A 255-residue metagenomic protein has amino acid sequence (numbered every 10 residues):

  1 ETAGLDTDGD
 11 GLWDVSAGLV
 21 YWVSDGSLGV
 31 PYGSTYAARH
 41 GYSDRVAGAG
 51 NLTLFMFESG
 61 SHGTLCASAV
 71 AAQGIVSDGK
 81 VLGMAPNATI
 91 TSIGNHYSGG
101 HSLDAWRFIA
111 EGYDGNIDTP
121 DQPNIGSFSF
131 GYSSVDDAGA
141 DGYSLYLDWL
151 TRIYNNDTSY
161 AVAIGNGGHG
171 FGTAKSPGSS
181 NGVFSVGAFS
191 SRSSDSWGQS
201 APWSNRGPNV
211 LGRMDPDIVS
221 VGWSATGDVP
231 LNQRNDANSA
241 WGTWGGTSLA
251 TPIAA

Functional and structural regions predicted by a protein language model:
E1-S102, T119-I125, V135-G139, N155-D157 (+3 more regions): Subtilisin-like serine protease catalytic core
G26, G33-G41, K175-A255: Extracellular S/T/G-rich loop segment that most often corresponds to the catalytic His/Ser-adjacent loop
A69-Q73, I93-Y97, G126-S133, L150 (+6 more regions): Active-site-proximal beta-strand/loop segments in catalytic clefts of secreted hydrolases
A71-I75, R107-D114, D148-N155, A188-S191: Sec-exported extracytoplasmic/periplasmic mature domains
D78-K80, G170-A174, W203: Short beta-alpha junctions and helix-cap segments that line functional grooves
H101, V135-A140, H169-T173, S194-W197: Extracytoplasmic/secreted cell-surface and envelope-processing proteins
A110-Y143, V162-I164: Short acidic, glycine-rich surface-loop motifs adjacent to enzyme active sites
A163-S180: Glycine-rich, charge-decorated loop segments at or immediately adjacent to ligand/cofactor-binding or catalytic sites
